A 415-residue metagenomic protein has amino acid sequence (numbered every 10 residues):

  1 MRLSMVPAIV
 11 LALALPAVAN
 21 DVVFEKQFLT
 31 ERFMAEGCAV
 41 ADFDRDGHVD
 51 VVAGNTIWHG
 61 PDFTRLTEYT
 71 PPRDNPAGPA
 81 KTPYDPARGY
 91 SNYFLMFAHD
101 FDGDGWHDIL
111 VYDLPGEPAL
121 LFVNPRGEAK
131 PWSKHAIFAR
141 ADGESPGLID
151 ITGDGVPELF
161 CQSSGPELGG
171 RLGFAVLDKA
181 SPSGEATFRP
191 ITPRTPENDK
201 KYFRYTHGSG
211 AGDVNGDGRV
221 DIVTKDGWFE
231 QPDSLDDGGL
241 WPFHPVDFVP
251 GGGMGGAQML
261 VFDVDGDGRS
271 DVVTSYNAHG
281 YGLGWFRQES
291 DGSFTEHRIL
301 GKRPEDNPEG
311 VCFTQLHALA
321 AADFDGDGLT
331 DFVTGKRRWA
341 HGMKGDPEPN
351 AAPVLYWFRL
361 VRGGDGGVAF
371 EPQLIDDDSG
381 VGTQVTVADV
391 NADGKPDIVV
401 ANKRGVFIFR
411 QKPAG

Functional and structural regions predicted by a protein language model:
S4-P16: Bacterial N-terminal signal peptides
V18-G415: Beta-propeller-forming repeat regions
